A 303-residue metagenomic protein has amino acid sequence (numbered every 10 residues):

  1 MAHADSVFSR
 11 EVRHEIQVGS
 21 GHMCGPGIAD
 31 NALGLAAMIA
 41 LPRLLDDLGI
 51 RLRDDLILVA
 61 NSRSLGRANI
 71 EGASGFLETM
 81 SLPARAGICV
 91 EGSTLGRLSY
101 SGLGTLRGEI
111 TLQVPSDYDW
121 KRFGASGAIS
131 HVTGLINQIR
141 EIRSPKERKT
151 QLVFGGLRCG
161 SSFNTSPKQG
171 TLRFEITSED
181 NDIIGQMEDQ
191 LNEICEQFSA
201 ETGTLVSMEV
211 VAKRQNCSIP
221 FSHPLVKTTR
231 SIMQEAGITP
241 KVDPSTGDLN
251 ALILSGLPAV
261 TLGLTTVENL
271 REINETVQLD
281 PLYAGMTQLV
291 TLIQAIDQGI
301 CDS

Functional and structural regions predicted by a protein language model:
M1-C24: Acidic/His- and Gly-rich active-site-bordering loop/insert found across diverse amide/peptide-bond hydrolases
H22, G27-T105, P145, F163-N164 (+3 more regions): Acidic/histidine-rich catalytic neighborhood of metal-dependent amide-processing enzymes
I39-D47, G134-E141, T291-Q294: Short glycine/serine- and small hydrophobic-enriched flexible loop segments
C89-L135: Phosphate/diphosphate-binding glycine-rich loops and adjacent basic-rich segments that engage nucleotide
Y100, K121-R158, T165, D182-V206: Acidic-enriched catalytic cores of C-N bond-cleaving enzymes acting on peptides and small amides
S130-K149, V153-S162, E188, K213-L264: Active-site-adjacent substrate-binding region of metalloamidase/peptidase-like peptide-processing proteins
L157, K168, I238-I296: Zn-dependent metallopeptidase/amidohydrolase metal-coordination segment
S162-D189, E193, I253, P258-V260 (+1 more regions): Active-site-adjacent mobile loop/cap segments within catalytic or ligand-binding domains
